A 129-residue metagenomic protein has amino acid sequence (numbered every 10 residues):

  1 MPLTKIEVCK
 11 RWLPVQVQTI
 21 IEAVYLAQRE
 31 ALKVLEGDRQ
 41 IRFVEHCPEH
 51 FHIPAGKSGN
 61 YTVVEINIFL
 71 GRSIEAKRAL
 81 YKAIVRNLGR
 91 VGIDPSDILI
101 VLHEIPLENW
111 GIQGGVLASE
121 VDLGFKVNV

Functional and structural regions predicted by a protein language model:
M1-V129: Interaction-mediating elements
